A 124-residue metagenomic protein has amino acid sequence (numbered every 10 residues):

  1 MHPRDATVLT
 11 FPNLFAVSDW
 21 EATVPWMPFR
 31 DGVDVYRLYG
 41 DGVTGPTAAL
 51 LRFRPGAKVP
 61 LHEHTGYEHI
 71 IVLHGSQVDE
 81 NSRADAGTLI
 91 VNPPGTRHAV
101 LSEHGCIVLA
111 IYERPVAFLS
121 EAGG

Functional and structural regions predicted by a protein language model:
M1-T44, G123-G124: A short, N-terminal "cap"/entry segment at the start of jelly-roll beta-barrel domains of the cupin/DSBH fold
R30-H64, P93-R97: Conserved short histidine dyad/triad with adjacent acidic residue
P46-L50, I70, C106-I107: Structural motif
R54-A57, H64-D79: Glycine- and acidic-residue-biased ligand/ion/polar-headgroup-sensing regions
K58, T88-L89, I107: Residue-level marker of beta-strand positions
V78-S102: Short acidic-glycine-tyrosine-enriched beta hairpin
P94-L119: Ligand-binding loop in jelly-roll beta-barrel domains
